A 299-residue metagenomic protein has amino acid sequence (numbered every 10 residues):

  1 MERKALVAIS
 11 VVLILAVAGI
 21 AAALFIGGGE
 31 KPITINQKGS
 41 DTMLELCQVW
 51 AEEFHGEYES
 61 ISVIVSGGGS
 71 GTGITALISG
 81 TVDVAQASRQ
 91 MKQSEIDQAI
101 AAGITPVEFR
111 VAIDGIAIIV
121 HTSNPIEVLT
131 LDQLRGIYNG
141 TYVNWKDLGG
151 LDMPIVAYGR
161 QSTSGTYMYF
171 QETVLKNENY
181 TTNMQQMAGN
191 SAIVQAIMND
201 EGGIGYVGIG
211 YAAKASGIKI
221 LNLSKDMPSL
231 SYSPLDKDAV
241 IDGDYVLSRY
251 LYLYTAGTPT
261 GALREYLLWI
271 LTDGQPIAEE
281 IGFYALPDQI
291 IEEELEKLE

Functional and structural regions predicted by a protein language model:
M1-R3: Short, Lys/Arg-rich N-terminal segment immediately upstream of the first membrane anchor
A5-I9, A16-A18, A23-E299: Exported/periplasmic ABC-transporter solute-binding proteins
